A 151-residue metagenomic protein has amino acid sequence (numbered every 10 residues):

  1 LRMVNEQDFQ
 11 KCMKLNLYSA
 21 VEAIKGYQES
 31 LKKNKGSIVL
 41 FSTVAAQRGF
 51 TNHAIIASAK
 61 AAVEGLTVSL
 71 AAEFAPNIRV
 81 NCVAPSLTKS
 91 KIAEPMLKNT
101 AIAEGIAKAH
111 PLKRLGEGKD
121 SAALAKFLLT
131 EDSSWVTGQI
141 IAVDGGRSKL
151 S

Functional and structural regions predicted by a protein language model:
L1, N5-Q10, I106: Substrate-binding pocket helix/loop in short-chain dehydrogenase/reductase
R2, R48-A54, K113, E131: Active-site loop immediately N-terminal to the catalytic Tyr-X3-Lys motif of short-chain dehydrogenase/reductase
I24, A59: Active-site helix of classical SDR
E29, A71-P76, S134: Alpha-helical segment proximal to the catalytic Tyr-Lys
T43: Residue(s) in the substrate-gating loop at a strand-loop-helix junction that position the organic substrate next
R48, K126, T137-S151: Short C-terminal tail/terminal secondary-structure segment of NAD(P)H-dependent dehydrogenase/reductase domains
H110-S121: A conserved structural motif in NAD(P)-dependent oxidoreductases
